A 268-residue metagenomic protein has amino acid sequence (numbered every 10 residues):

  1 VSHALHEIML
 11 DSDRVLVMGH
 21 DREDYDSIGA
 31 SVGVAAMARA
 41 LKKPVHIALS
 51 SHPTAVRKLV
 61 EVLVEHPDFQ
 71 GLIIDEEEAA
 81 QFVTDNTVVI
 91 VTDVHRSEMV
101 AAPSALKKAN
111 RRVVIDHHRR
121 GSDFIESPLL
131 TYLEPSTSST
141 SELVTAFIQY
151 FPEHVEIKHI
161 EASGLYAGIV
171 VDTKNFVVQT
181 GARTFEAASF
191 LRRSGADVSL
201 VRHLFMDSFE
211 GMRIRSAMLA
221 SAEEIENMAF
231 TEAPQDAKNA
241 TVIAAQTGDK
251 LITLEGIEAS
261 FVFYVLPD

Functional and structural regions predicted by a protein language model:
V1-H6, D93-R96, Q149-P152: Short, motif-level signal for alpha-helix interfacial/capping segments enriched in acidic residues and aromatics/proline
V1-R22, S27-P67, A80-T87, V171-D268: Hydrophobic helix-and-loop "lid/oligomerization" segment in the mid-to-C-terminal part of catalytic domains
H6, E78-A80, V100-S104, T131-E134 (+3 more regions): A generic local secondary-structure boundary/capping motif
H20-D21, E76, T92-H95, I115-H118 (+4 more regions): Fold-independent oxyanion-binding glycine-rich loops and adjacent beta-strand/coil segments at enzyme active sites
V34, L106-A109, L130-T131, A187: Glycine-rich, phosphate-binding/catalytic loops in enzymes
L72-S127: Active-site cofactor/cluster-binding pocket
I90, R111-I115, L130-L133, A229 (+1 more regions): Hydrophobic/aromatic beta-strand patches that form the interior of the parallel beta-sheet core in alpha/beta enzyme
H117-S189: Short alpha-helices
